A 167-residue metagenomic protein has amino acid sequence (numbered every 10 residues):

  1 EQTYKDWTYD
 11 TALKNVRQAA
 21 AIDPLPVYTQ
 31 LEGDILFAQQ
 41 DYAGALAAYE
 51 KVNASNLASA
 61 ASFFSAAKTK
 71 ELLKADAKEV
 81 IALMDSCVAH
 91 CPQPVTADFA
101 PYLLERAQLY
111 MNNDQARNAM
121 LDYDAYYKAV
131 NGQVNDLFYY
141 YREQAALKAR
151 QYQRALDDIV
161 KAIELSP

Functional and structural regions predicted by a protein language model:
K5, A38, L72-L73, N112 (+1 more regions): Register position in tetratricopeptide repeats
Y9, Y42, D76-A77, A116 (+2 more regions): TPR-repeat structural position
D23-P24, L57, P92, A97 (+2 more regions): Short coil turns that delineate tetratricopeptide repeat
L25-Y28, A61, A97, P101 (+1 more regions): Start-of-helix register in tetratricopeptide repeats
